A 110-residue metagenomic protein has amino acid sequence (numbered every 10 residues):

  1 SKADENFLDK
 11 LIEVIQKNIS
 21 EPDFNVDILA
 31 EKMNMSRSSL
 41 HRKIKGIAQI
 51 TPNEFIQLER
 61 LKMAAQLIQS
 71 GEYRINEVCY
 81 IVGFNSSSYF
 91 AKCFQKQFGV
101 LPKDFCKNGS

Functional and structural regions predicted by a protein language model:
S1-D9, E31, G46-E54, L58: Short, Lys/Arg-enriched, Trp-marked, Pro/Gly-tolerant hinge/linker segments that flank
N6, F24-N25, I56, Y89: Alpha-helix N-cap and coil->helix boundary residues
I12-F24, I44, A48, A65-R74 (+2 more regions): Basic, amphipathic alpha-helical hairpins
D27-M35, L40, I44, V78-N85 (+2 more regions): Append "Primarily bacterial transcriptional regulators
G46-N85, K107-S110: Terminal helix-turn-helix DNA-binding modules in bacterial transcription factors
K92-S110: …primarily DNA-binding HTH/wHTH and HhH modules…
